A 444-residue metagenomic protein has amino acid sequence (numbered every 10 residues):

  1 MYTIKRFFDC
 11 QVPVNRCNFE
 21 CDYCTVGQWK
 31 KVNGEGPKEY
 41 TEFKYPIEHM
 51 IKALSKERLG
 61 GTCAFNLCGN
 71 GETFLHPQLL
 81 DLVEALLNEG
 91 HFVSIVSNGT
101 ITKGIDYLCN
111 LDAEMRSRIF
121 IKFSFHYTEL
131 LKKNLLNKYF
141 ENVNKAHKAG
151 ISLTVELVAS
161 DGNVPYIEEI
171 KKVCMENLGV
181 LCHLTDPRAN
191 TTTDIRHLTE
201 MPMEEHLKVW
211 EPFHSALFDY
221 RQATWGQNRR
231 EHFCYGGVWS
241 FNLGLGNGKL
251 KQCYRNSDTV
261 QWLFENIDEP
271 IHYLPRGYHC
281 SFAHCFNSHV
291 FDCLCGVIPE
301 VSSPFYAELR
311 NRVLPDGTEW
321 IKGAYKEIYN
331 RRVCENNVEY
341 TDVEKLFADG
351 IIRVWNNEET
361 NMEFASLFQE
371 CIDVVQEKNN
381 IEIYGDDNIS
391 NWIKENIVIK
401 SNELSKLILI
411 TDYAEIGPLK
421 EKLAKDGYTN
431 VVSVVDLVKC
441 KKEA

Functional and structural regions predicted by a protein language model:
M1-C10, L59, S288, E300: N-terminal [4Fe-4S]-dependent radical SAM core
M1-G27, A64-C68, S240, G246-G248: N-terminal pre-triad scaffold of radical SAM enzymes
F7, Q28-K44, G61-H76, L87-G104 (+3 more regions): Core AdoMet radical
G27, K31, L250-I351: Flexible mid-to-C-terminal extensions adjoining Fe-S/redox cofactors in radical SAM and related proteins
I47, I51, V83, I105-C109 (+2 more regions): Generic structural signal for well-ordered alpha-helices, preferentially at hydrophobic/aromatic core positions
L54-R58, L108-R118, E141-K148, C174: Acidic (Asp/Glu)-rich catalytic clusters
H126-G246, K251: Radical SAM enzyme [4Fe-4S]-AdoMet core and its adjacent flexible, acidic and glycine-rich loops/tails across
T341-E443: Hydrophobic, well-ordered beta-alpha structural blocks that scaffold small-molecule cofactor pockets
